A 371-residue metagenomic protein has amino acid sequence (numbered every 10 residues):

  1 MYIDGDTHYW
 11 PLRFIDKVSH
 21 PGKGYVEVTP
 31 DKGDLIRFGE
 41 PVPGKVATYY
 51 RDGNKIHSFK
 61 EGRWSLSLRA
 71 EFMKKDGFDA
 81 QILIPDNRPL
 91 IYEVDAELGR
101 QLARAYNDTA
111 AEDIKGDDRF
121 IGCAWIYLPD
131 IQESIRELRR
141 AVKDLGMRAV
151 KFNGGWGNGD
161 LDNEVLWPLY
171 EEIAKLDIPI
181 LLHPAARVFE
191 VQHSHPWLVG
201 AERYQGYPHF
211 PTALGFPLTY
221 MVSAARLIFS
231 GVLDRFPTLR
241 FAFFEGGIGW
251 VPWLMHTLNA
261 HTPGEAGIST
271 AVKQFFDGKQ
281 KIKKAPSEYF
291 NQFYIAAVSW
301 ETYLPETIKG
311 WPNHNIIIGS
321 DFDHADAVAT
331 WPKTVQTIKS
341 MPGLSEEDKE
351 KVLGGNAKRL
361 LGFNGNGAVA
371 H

Functional and structural regions predicted by a protein language model:
M1-G5, P11-A80, D108-K115, R139-R140 (+8 more regions): Mid-to-C-terminal alpha-helical segments outside catalytic/metal-binding sites
W10-F14, V18, Q81-L83, P89-V94 (+7 more regions): Short catalytic/ligand-binding loop motif for oxyanion handling, primarily in non-cytosolic enzymes, centered on
A47-S58, N87-E93, Q205-A213, Q292: Short glycine/proline-rich turn/loop motifs
D52-E61, L68-V94, R119-W125, R148-G155: Divalent metal-dependent hydrolysis catalytic cores, especially in the metallo-beta-lactamase
E61-S65, L102-Y106, E133, L161 (+4 more regions): Soluble or luminal CAZymes and related metallo-dependent hydrolases
F78, I84-N87, W125-Y127, H183-A185 (+2 more regions): Short, well-ordered beta-to-alpha junction loops that form the rim of enzyme active sites and present histidine/acidic
R88-D113, I131-V142, D160-N163, W167-P168: Active-site loop-helix segments enriched in His/Asp/Glu that coordinate and activate a nucleophilic water at divalent
I114, R139-N315, G365, V369-H371: Catalytic pocket-lining loop regions of alpha/beta-barrel enzymes, especially the amidohydrolase/enolase/GH5 lineages
